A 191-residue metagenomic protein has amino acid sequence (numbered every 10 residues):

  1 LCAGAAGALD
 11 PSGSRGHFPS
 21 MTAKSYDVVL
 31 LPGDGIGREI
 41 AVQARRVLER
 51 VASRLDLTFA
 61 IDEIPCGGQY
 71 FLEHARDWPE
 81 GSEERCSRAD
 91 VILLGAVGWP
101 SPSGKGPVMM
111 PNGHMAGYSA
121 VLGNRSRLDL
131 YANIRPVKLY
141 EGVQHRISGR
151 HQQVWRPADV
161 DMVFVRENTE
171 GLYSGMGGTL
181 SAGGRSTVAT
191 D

Functional and structural regions predicted by a protein language model:
L9-D10, H17: Short, positively charged and aromatic/hydrophobic N-terminal segments
F18-M21, Q153-W155: Short boundary motifs at domain starts and secondary-structure transition points
T22-E63: N-terminal phosphate-binding or glycine-rich loops at protein starts, especially the Walker A/P-loop of NTPases
G33-G35, C66, V97, L139: Short, ordered loop/turn segments at secondary-structure junctions
D56-E80: N-terminal beta-loop-helix "entrance" segment that forms/cooperates in small-molecule cofactor or anionic ligand
L72-T190: N-terminal glycine-rich phosphate/adenylate-binding segment common to multiple enzyme folds
